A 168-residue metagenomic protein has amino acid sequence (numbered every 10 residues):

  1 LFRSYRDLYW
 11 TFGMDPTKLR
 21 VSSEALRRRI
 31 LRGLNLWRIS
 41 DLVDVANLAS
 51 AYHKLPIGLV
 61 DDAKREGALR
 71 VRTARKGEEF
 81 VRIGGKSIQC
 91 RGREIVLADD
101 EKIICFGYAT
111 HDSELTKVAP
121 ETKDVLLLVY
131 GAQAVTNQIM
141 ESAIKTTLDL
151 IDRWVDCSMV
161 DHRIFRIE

Functional and structural regions predicted by a protein language model:
Y9-R28: Charged, flexible boundary elements
L19, N137, D152-I167: Flexible, glycine/charged-enriched surface loops at secondary-structure junctions
N35-L59: Conserved phosphate/anionic-ligand binding catalytic regions in large, soluble enzymes, centered on
W37-S40, V60-D61, I83-I88, R93-E94 (+1 more regions): A generic local secondary-structure boundary/capping motif
S50-R75, E94: Class I SAM-dependent methyltransferase SAM-binding "motif I" and its flanking Rossmann-like core
T73-G107: A structural-propensity feature for long, helix-poor, extended segments
G107-I151: Mobile "lid/hinge" segments at catalytic clefts and subdomain interfaces of large enzymes
